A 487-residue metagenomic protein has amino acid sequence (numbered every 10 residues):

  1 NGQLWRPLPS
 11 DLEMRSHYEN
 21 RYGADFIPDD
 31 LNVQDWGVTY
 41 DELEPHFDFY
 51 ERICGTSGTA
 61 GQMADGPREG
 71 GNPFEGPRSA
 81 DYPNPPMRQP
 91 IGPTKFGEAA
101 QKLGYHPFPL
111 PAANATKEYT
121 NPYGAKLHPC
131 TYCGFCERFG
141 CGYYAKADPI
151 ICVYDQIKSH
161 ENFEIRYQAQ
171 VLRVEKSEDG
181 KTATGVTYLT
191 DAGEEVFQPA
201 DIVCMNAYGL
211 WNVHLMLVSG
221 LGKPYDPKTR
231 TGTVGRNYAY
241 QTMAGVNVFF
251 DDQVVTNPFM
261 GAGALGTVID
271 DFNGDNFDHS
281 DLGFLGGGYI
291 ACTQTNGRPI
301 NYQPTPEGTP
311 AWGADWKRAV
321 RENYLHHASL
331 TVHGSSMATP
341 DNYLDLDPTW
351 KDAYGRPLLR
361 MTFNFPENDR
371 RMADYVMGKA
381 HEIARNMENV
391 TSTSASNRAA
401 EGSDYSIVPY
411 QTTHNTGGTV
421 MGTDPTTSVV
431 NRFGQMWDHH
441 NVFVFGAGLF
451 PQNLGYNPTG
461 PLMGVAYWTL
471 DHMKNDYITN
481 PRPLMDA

Functional and structural regions predicted by a protein language model:
N1, P7-N20, A24-I27, N32-Y40 (+4 more regions): FAD cofactor-binding and catalytic pocket of flavoenzymes
P7-L12, S16, F47-G61, A100 (+13 more regions): A generic secondary-structure signal for well-formed alpha-helical elements
E19-Q168, Q411: Conserved redox-cofactor binding core of oxidoreductases
S57-R78, V390-G402, T479-A487: Short, glycine/acidic-rich hinge or "gate" loops at secondary-structure transitions that mediate conformational
P86-R88, Y144, E367-R371, P409 (+1 more regions): Conserved, non-catalytic sequence blocks in retroelement Pol enzymes and Pol-derived host proteins
L110-A113, Y132-C133, L172-E175, L325-S336 (+3 more regions): A glycine-rich dinucleotide-binding beta-alpha-beta segment and adjacent secondary-structure elements that constitute
T120-N121, K126, G134, E161-N162 (+5 more regions): Active-site-adjacent "gating/activation" loops or surface patches in catalytic cores
S159-H160, A169, R173-S177, K181 (+4 more regions): Glycine-rich loop(s) and the adjacent beta-strand/alpha-helix scaffold that form part
